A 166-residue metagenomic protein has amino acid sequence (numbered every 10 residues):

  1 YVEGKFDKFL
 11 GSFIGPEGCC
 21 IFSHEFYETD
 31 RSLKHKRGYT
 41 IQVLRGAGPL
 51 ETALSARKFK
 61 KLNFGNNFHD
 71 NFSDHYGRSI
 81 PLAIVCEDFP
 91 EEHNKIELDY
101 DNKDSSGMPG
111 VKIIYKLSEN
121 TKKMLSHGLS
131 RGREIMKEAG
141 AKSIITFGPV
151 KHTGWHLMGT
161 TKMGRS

Functional and structural regions predicted by a protein language model:
Y1-R78: Mid-to-C-terminal "cap/lid" subdomains and adjacent gly/pro-rich loops that border and regulate access to redox
G77-D88, H93, M108-S166: A glycine-rich dinucleotide-binding beta-alpha-beta segment and adjacent secondary-structure elements that constitute
